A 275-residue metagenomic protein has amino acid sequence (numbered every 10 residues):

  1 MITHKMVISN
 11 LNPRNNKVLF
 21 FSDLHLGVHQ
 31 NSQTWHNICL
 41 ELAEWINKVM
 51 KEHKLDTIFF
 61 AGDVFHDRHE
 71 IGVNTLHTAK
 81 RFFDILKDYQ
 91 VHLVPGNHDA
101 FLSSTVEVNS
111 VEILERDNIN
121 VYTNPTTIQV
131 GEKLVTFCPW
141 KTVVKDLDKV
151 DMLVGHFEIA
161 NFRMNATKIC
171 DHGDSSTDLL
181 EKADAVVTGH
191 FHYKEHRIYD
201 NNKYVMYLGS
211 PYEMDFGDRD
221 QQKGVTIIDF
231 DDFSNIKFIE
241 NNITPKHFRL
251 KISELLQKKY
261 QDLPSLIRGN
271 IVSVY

Functional and structural regions predicted by a protein language model:
L11-K17, L24, V28-T127, L179 (+1 more regions): Core catalytic region of metal-dependent phosphoesterases/phosphodiesterases, especially metallo-beta-lactamase-like
V18-F20, F59, F137, M152-H156 (+2 more regions): Structural motif
H25-H29, H66-H69, V94-T105, I128 (+4 more regions): Active-site environment of divalent metal-dependent phosphoester hydrolases
L55, Y89, D148-V150, A183-D184 (+2 more regions): Short, well-ordered alpha-helix to beta-strand connector turns
I58, V91-L93, V135, D151 (+2 more regions): Hydrophobic/aromatic residues located in beta-strands of well-ordered beta-sheets within soluble catalytic
D99-D178, K203-Y204, L208-P211: Conserved catalytic scaffold of divalent metal-dependent phosphoesterases
Q129, V205-Y275: Binuclear metal-dependent phosphoesterase catalytic core
N165-N235: Conserved beta-sheet core of the metallophosphoesterase superfamily
